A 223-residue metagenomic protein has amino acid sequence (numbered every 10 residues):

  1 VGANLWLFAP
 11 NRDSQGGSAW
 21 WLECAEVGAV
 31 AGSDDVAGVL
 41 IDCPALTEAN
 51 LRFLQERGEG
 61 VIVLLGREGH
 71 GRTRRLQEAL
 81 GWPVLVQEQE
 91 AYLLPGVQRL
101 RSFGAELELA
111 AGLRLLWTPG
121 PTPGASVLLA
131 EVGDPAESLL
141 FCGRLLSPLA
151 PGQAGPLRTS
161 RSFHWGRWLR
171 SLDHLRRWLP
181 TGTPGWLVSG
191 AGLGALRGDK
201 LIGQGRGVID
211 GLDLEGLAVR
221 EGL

Functional and structural regions predicted by a protein language model:
G2-A9, A110-L116: Short, hydrophobic/aromatic-rich segments at coil-to-beta transitions
W6, N11-S14, V36-L40, P123-G222: Metallo-beta-lactamase
L7-V61, L94-L100: Pre-active-site segment of Zn-dependent metallo-hydrolases
G17-A19, A29, F103-E106, A125-V127 (+1 more regions): Short, acidic/polar N-cap/turn motifs at the starts of alpha helices
A25-V27, G112, E131-P135: Short loop segments at secondary-structure junctions
A45-G112, G207, G211-L212: Active-site HxH/HxHxD metal-binding segment of metal-dependent hydrolases
L65, L85-Q89, T118, C142 (+1 more regions): Generic beta-sheet signal
E108-E131: A contiguous pocket-lining binding segment that forms or flanks enzyme active sites
